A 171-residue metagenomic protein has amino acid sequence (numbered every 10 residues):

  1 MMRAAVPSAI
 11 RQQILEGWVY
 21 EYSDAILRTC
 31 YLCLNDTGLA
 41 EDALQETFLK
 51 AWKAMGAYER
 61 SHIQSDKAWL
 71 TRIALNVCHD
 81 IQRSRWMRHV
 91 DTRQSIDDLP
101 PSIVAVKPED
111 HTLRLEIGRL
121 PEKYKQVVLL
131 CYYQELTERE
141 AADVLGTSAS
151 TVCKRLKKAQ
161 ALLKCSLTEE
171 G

Functional and structural regions predicted by a protein language model:
A4-R28, E41, K125: A short, charge-rich alpha-helical start-of-domain segment used by transcription regulators
S8-A9, F48-Q64, R85-W86: Sigma70-family region 2
V19-T37, K53-G56, I117, T168: Amphipathic, Lys/Arg- and hydrophobic-enriched alpha-helical face
D42-L49, K53, Q64-N76: Structural recognition of an alpha-helix C-terminal capping motif at a helix-to-coil junction
A57, R72-T92, K158: Arg/Lys-rich amphipathic alpha helix in sigma70-family domain 2
L75, H79, R139, L145-E170: DNA-recognition helix of helix-turn-helix
R88-L115, T137: Internal acidic/polar
V127-C131: A short pre-motif secondary-structure segment
